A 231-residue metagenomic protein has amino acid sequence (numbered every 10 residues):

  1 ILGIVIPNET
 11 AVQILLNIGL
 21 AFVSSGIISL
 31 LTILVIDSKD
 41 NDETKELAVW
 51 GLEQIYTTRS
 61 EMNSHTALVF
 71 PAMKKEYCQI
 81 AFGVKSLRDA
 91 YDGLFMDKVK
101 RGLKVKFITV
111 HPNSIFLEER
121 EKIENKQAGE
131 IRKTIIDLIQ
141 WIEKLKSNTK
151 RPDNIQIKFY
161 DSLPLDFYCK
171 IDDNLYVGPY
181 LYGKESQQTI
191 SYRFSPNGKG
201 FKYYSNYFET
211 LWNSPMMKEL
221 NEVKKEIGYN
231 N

Functional and structural regions predicted by a protein language model:
L2-T10: Juxtamembrane "helix-exit" motif on the non-cytosolic side of transmembrane helices
A11-K45: Transmembrane alpha-helices and immediately adjacent membrane-cytoplasm interface residues in multi-pass integral
V35-E119, E209-T210, S214-M217: PLD-like (HKD) phosphodiesterase/transphosphatidyltransferase domain
E53-S60, I136, I157-D161, P196: Short acidic-hydrophobic, aromatic-tinged amphipathic segments that line or gate anion-handling sites
L117-D166: HKD-type phospholipase D/PLD-like phosphodiesterase module
I155-Y192: HKD (HxKxxxxD) catalytic microenvironment of the phospholipase D
L181-N231: Signature of lipid phosphatidyltransferase scaffolds
